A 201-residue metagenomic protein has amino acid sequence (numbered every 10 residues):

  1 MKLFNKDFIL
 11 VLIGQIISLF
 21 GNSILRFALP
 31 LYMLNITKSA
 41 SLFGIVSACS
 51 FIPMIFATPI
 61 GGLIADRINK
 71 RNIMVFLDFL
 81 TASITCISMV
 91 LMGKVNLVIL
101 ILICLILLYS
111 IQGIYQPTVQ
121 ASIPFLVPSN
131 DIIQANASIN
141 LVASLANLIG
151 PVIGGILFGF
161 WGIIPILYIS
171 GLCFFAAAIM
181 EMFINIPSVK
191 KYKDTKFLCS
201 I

Functional and structural regions predicted by a protein language model:
M1-F8, P187-I201: Juxtamembrane intracellular "pre-TM" segments in multi-pass secondary transporters
L3-L12, A40, V98-L102, S200: Primarily residues marking transmembrane-helix entry/exit sites
N5, I36-T37, R67, K94-V95 (+2 more regions): Helix-loop interface residues and adjacent transmembrane-helix termini in multi-pass membrane transporters, primarily
I9-F27, C49-L63, N69-I84, L100-G159 (+2 more regions): Substrate-agnostic recognition of the 12-TM MFS/MFS-like secondary transporter fold
L25-A28, Y32, T37-S47, A137: Small-residue hotspots at the loop-to-helix junctions and early N-terminal turns of transmembrane alpha-helices
P30-T37, S88-G93, S144, I149-G171: Transmembrane alpha-helix termini and helix-breaking/packing motifs in multi-pass membrane transporters
F43, I73, A135, P165-S170: Alpha-helical transmembrane segments of multi-pass secondary-active solute transporters
F79-V95: C-terminal ends and interior cores of transmembrane alpha-helices in multi-pass membrane transporters/permeases
